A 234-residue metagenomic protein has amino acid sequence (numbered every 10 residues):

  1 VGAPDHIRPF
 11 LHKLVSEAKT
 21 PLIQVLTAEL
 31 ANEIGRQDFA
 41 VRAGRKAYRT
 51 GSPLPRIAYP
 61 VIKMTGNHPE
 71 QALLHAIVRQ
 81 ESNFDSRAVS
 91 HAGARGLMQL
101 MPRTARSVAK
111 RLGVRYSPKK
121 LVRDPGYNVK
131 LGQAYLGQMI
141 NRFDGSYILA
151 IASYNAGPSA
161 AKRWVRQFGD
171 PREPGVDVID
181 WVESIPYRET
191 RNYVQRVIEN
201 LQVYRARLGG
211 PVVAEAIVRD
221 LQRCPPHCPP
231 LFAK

Functional and structural regions predicted by a protein language model:
V1-K234: Catalytic glycan-binding domains that act on GlcNAc-containing polysaccharides
